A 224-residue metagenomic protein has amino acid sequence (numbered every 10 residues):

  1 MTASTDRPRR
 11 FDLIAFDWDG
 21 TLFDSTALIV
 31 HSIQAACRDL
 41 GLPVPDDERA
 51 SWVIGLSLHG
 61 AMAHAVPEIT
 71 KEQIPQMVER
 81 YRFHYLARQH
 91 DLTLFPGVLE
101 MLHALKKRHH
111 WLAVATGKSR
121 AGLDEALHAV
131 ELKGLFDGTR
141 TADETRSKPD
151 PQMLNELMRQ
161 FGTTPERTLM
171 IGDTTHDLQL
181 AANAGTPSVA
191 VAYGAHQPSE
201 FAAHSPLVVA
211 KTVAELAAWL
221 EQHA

Functional and structural regions predicted by a protein language model:
T2-W52, E68: Active-site neighborhood of HAD-like aspartate-dependent phosphohydrolases
R7-R9, K107-H110, F161-R167, H223-A224: Glycine-rich phosphate-binding loop signature in dinucleotide/nucleotide-binding domains
I54-L86, P96-L99, H103-A104: A metal-dependent, Asp-based hydrolase signature
A87-V114, R120-D124, P151: Short, acidic loop-to-helix structural element flanking the phosphoryl-transfer center in phosphate-processing enzymes
D91, S119-M170, T175-A184, P198-A202: Substrate-recognition "cap/lid" segment bordering the active-site pocket of phosphatases
T186, S205-P206: As written
V208-T212: Short acidic-hydrophobic, aromatic-tinged amphipathic segments that line or gate anion-handling sites
